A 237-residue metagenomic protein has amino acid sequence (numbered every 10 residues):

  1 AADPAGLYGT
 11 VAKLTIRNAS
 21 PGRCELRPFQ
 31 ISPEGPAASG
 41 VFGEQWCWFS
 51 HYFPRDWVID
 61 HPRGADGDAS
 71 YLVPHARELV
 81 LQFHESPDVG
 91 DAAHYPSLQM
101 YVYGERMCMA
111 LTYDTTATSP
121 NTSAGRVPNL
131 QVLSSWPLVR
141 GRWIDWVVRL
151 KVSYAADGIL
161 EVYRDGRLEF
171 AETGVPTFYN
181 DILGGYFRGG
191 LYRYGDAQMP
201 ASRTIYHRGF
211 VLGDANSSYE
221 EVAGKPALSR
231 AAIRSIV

Functional and structural regions predicted by a protein language model:
A1-I236: Low-complexity, Ser/Thr/Pro/Gly-rich disordered linker/stalk regions
